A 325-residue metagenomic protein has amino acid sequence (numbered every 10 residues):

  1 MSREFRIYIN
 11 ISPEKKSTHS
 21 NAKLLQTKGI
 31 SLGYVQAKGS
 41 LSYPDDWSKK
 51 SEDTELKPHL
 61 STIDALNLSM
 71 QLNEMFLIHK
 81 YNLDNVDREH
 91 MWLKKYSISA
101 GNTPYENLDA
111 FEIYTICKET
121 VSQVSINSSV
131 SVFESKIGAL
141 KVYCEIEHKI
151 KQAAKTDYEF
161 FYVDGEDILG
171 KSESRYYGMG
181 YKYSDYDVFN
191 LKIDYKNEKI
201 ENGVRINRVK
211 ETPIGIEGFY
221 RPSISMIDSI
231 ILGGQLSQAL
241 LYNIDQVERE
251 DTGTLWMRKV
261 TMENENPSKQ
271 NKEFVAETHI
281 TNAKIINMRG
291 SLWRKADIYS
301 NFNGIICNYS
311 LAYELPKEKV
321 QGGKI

Functional and structural regions predicted by a protein language model:
M1-I9, I113-Y176, V275-E277, T281-I325: HotDog/MaoC-like acyl-thioester-processing domains
M1-L56, E147-I224: Non-catalytic linker/capping segments at the edges of enzyme domains
S20, K38, K49-E52, L72 (+2 more regions): RNA-binding basic/glycine-rich loop and surface signature characteristic of RAMP-family CRISPR effectors
I30-L32, I63-M70, M91-L93, I98 (+8 more regions): A compositionally biased, intrinsically disordered/low-complexity signal enriched for hydrophobic/aromatic residues
S31-N82, V86-R88, N202-T252: Hot-dog-fold acyl-thioester-processing enzymes
D45-W47, P104, V121, R208 (+3 more regions): Residues that cap or initiate secondary-structure elements
N73-T120, E145, A239-A283: Hydrophobic beta-strand-centered segment that forms part of the acyl-chain substrate-binding groove
I216-K324: A broadly structural signal marking compact, well-ordered functional cores that mediate small-ligand/cofactor/substrate
